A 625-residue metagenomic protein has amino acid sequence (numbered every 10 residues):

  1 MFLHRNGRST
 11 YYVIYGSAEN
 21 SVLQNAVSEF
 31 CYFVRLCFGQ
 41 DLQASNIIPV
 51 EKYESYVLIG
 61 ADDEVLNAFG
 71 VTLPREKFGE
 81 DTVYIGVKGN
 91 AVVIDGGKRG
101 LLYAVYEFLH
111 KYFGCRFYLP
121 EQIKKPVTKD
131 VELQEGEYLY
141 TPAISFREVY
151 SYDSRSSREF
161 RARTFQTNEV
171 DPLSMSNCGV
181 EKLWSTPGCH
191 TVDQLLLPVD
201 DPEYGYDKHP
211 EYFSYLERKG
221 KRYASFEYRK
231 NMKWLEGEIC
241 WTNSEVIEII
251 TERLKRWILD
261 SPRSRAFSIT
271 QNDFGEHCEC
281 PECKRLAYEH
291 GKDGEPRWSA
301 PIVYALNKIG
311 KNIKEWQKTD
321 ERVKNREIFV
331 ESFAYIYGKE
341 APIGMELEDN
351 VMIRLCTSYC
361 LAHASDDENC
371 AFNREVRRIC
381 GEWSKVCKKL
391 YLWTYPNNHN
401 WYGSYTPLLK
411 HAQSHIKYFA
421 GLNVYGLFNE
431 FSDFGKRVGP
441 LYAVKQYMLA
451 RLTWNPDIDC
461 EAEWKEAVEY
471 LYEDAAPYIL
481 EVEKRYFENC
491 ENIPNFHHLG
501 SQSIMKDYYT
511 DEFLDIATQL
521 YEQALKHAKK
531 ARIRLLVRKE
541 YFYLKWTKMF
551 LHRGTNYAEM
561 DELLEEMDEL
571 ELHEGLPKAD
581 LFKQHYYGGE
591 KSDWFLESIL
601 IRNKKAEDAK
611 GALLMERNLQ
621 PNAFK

Functional and structural regions predicted by a protein language model:
G7-Y12, A18-S21, N25-E29, F33-C37 (+4 more regions): Feature activates predominantly on carbohydrate-active enzymes
A44-E76: Short, well-ordered secondary-structure micro-motifs within conserved domains or adaptor modules
E148, S264-S268, E327-E331, N350-R354 (+2 more regions): Structural preference for beta-strand elements that scaffold enzyme active sites
T242-E248, R256, A371-P477, E481 (+1 more regions): Structured mid-domain segments that build the active-site/substrate or prosthetic-cofactor binding neighborhood
Y288-I309, E348-D367, M448-I458: Acidic, His- and aromatic-enriched active-site or binding-groove loops in soluble protein domains that engage sugars
Y304-E340, L390-N397, L427-S432: Aromatic-lined carbohydrate-recognition surfaces of secreted/lumenal glycan-active proteins
V330-Y359, G403-H411, K436-Q446: Substrate-binding cleft/loops of secretory-pathway carbohydrate-active enzymes
L449-K625: Catalytic domains of carbohydrate-active enzymes that cleave complex glycans
